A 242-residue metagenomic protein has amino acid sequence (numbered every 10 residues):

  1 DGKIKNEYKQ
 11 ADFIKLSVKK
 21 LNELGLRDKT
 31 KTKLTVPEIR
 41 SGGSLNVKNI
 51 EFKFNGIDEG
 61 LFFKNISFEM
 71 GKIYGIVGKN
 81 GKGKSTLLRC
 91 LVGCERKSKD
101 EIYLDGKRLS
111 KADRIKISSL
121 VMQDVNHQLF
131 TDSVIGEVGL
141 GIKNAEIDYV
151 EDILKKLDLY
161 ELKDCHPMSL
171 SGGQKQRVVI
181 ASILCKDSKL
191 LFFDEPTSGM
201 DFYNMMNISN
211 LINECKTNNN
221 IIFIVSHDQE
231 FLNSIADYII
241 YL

Functional and structural regions predicted by a protein language model:
V77-K79: The feature captures the beta-strand-to-loop junction immediately N-terminal to the Walker
V92: Helix-to-loop junction immediately C-terminal to a conserved catalytic motif
I147-L162: Conserved ABC ATPase "signature" region
H166-L170, Q174: Conserved ABC ATPase signature
L191-D194: Catalytic Walker B motif of ABC-type/P-loop ATPase nucleotide-binding domains
D201: ABC-family nucleotide-binding domains
S226-H227: H-loop/switch region of ABC-family ATPase nucleotide-binding domains
